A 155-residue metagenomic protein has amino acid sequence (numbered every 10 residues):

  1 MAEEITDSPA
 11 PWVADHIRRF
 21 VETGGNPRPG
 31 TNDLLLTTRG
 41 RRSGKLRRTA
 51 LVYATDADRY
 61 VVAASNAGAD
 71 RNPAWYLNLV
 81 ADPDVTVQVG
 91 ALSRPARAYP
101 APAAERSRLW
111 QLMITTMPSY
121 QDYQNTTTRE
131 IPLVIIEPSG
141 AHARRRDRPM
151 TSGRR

Functional and structural regions predicted by a protein language model:
M1-N32, H142, R146-P149, R155: Extreme N-terminal tail/first-helix region
M1-P11, T38-G40, D84-S93: N-terminal short leaders/motifs
V21-T23, R48-T49, Q121: A generic local structural motif
G25-R28, Q121-N125: Residue-level signal for secondary-structure boundary elements
P29-T31, L46, V80, R129: Short, solvent-exposed coil/turn segments
T31-A67: Short beta-strand segments
N66-Y120, T126-P132, P138-G140: Short, structured beta-strand-loop surface elements
